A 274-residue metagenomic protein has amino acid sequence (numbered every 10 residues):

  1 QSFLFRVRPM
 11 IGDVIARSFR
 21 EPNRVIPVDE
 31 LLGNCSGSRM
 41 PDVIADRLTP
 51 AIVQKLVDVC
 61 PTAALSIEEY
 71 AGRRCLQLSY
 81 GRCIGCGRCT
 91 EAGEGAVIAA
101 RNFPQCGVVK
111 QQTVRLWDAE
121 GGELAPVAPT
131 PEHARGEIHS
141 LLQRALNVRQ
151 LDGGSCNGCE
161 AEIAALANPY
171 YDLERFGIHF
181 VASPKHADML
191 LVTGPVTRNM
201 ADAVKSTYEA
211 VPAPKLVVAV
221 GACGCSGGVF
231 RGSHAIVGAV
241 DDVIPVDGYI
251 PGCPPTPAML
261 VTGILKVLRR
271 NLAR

Functional and structural regions predicted by a protein language model:
Q1, R6, I11-R24, D29-E30 (+1 more regions): Flanking helices and flexible, charged tails adjoining ferredoxin-like Fe-S electron-transfer domains in multi-subunit
Q1-S66: Ferredoxin-type iron-sulfur electron-transfer modules and their immediate structural context
S2-F5, P251, P255-M259, I264-N271: Catalytic cores of enzyme domains
C35, L48-L56, C60, C83-C89 (+4 more regions): Disulfide-bonded cysteines in secreted/extracellular proteins and peptides
D42-T49, A71-R73, L141-L146: Short, intrinsically disordered, charge-biased short linear motifs at domain edges
V43, V53-V109: Iron-sulfur cluster-binding cysteine motifs and their immediate structural context in ferredoxin-like electron-transfer
L56, A63, I67-C75, A210-V220 (+3 more regions): Ferredoxin-type iron-sulfur electron-transfer modules in oxidoreductases and energy-metabolism complexes
N157, A161-I163, N168-Y171, R175-V261: Cofactor-cradling patches in redox/metallo enzymes
